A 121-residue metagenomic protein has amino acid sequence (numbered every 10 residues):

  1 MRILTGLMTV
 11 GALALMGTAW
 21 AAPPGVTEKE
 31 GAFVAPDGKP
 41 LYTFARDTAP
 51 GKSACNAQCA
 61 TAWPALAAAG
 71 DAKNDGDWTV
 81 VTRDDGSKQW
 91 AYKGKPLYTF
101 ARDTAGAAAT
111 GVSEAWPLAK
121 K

Functional and structural regions predicted by a protein language model:
I3-L4, W20-K121: Compact beta-sheet-dominated domain cores in extracellular/mature segments
L4-A12: Sec-dependent signal peptide hydrophobic core
G11, M16-A21: N-terminal signal peptide c-region/cleavage motif recognized by signal peptidases
